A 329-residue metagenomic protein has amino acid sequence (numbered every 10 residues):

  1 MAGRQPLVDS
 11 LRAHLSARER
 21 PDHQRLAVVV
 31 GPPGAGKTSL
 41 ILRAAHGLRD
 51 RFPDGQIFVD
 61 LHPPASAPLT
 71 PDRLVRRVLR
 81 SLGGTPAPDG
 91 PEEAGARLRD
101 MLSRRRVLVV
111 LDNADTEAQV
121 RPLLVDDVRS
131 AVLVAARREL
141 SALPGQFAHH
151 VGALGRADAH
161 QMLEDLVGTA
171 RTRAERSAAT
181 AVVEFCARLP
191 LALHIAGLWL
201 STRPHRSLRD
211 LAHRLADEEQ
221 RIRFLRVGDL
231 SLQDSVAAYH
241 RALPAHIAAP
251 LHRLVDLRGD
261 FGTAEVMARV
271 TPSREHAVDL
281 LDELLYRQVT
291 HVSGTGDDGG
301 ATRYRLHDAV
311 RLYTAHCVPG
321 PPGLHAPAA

Functional and structural regions predicted by a protein language model:
M1-D112, V128-A136, F147-A153, A159 (+1 more regions): Walker A/P-loop phosphate-binding element recognition
L42, V134, E175-A179, R241-L324: C-terminal boundary/linker of central alpha/beta nucleotide-binding cores
N113-A114, A135-E139, G197-L198, D308: A short beta-strand-to-loop transition that corresponds to the Sensor-1 phosphate-sensing loop of AAA+ P-loop ATPases
A114-L123, P144-Q146: Conserved ATPase-coupling elements of RecA-like P-loop NTPase cores
L123, G152-H194, D279: Amphipathic alpha-helical segments of the small helical/lid subdomains adjacent to P-loop NTPase cores
T180-E184, L191-T202, A237, H252-R253 (+1 more regions): C-terminal helical "lid" of AAA+/P-loop NTPase domains
W199-I247: Loop-to-helix "switch" segment enriched in basic and acidic residues adjacent to catalytic/ligand pockets
A212-E219, R223-V227, D308-L312, C317-V318 (+1 more regions): Amphipathic helix-loop-helix modules that constitute alpha-helical solenoid scaffolds
